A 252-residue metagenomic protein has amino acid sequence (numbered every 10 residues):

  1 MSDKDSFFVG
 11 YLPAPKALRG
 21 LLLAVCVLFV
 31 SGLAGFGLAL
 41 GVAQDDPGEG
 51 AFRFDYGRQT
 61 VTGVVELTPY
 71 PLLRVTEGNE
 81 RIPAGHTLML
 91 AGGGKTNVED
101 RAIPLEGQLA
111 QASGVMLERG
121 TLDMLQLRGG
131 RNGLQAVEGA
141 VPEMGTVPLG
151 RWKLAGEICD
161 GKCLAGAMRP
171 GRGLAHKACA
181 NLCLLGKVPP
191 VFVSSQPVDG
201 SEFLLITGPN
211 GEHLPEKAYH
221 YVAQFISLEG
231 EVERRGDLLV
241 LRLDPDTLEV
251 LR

Functional and structural regions predicted by a protein language model:
M1-R252: OB-fold and OB-like single-stranded nucleic-acid-recognition modules and their adjacent interaction interfaces
